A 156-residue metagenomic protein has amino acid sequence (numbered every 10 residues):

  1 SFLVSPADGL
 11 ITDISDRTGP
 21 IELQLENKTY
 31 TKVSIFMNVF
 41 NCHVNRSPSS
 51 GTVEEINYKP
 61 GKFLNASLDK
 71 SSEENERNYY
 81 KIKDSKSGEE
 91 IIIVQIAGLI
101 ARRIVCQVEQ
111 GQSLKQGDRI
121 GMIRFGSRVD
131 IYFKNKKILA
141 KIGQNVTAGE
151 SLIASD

Functional and structural regions predicted by a protein language model:
S1-D156: Contiguous, well-folded functional domains in the mature portion of proteins
